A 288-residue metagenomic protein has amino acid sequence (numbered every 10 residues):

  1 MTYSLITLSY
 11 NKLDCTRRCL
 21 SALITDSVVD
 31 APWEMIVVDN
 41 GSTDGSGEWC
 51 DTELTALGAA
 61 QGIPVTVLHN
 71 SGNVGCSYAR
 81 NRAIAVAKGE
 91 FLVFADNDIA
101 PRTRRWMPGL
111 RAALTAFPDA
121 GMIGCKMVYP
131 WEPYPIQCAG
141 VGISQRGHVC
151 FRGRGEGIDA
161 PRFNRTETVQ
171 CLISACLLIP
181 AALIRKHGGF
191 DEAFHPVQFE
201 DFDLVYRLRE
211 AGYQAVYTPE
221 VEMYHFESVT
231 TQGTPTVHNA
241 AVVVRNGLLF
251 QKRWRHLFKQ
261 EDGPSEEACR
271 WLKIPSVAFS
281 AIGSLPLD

Functional and structural regions predicted by a protein language model:
Y3-C15, C19, D26-S27, V38 (+1 more regions): A conserved hydrophobic helix/loop-capping motif in glycosyltransferases and polysaccharide synthases
Y3-I6, V128-W131, Y206-L287: Active-site-adjacent helix/loop segment of glycosyltransferases that harbors family-specific signature motifs
A22, D39-C50, G72, I99-A100: A conserved acidic beta->alpha catalytic loop
H69-A87: Glycine-rich, basic loop-to-helix element that forms the pyrophosphate-binding segment of sugar-nucleotide handling
S77, I136-Q137, S144-A182: A recurrent flexible, glycine/aromatic-enriched loop bordering the glycosyltransferase active site that acts as
L92: Short aromatic/hydrophobic "clamp" motif used to bind/position activated sugar donors
A100-Q145: Conserved donor NDP-sugar-binding/catalytic core segment of glycosyltransferases
M107-L110, Q170-G188, A193-Y224, V229: A short, conserved alpha-helix in the catalytic core of glycosyltransferases
